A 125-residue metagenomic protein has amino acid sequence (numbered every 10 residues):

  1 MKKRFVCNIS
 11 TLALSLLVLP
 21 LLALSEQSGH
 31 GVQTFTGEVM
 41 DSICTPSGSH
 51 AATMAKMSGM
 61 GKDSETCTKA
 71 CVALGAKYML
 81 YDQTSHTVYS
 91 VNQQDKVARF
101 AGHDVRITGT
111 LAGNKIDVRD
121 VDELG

Functional and structural regions predicted by a protein language model:
M1-R4: Positively charged n-region of N-terminal signal peptides that target proteins for export
I9-A23: Bacterial N-terminal signal peptides
L24-G125: Conserved RNA-binding domains used in RNP assembly and mRNA/RNA metabolism
